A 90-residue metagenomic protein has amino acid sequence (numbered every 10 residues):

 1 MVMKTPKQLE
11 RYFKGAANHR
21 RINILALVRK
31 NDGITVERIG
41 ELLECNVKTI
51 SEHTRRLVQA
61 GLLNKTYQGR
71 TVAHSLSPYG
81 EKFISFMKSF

Functional and structural regions predicted by a protein language model:
M1-I22: Short alpha-helical segments that sit at the start of domains
M3, F13, K30, V72-F90: Conserved segment of winged-helix/HTH DNA-binding domains
H19, N31-T35: Short capping segments at the starts of secondary-structure elements
I22-A26, K82: Pre-recognition alpha-helix immediately N-terminal to the DNA-recognition helix within helix-turn-helix or winged-helix
R38-E41: A short acidic, leucine-rich amphipathic alpha-helix
T54-R55: Short, hydrophobic-biased segments on the C-terminal half of alpha helices that form "recognition helices"
Q59-G69, S75: Beta-hairpin "wing" of winged helix-turn-helix
